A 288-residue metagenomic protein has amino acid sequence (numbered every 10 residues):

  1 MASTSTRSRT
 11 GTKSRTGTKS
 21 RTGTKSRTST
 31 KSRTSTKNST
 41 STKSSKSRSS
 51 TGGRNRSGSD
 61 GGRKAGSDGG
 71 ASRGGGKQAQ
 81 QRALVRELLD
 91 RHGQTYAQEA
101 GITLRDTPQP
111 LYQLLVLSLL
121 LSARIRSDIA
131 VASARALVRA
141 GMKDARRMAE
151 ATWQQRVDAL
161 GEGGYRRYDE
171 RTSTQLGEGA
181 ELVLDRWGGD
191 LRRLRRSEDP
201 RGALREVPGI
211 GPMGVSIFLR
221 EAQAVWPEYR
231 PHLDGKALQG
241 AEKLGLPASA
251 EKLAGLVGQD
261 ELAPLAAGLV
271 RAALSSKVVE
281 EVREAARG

Functional and structural regions predicted by a protein language model:
A2-T10, R15, R54-R56, G61-I102 (+1 more regions): C-terminal accessory module of base-excision DNA glycosylases/AP lyases that mediates lesion recognition and DNA
T6-T36, T40-S44: Long, intrinsically disordered low-complexity tandem-repeat segments
I102-L114, I125, R166-R171, L256-P264: Structural motif
P108-R139: Extended cationic-aromatic binding surfaces that line active-site or macromolecule-binding grooves and engage
L115-L120, L160, L176, F218 (+1 more regions): Short alpha-helical scaffolding segments that buttress acidic/His motifs in well-ordered protein cores
L117-L121, A134-R135, V157, G161 (+3 more regions): Amphipathic alpha-helical segments within well-ordered protein domains
S122-A132, L184-G189, A224-W226, L274-E281: Short helix-capping/linker segments at secondary-structure and domain boundaries
A140-P208: Alpha-helical ds-nucleic-acid-binding substructure associated with the helix-hairpin-helix region of base-excision DNA
